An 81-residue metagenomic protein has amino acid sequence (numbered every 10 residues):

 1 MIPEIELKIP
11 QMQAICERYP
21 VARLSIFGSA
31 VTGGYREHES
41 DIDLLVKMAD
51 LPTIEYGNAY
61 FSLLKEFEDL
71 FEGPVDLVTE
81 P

Functional and structural regions predicted by a protein language model:
M1-S25: Helical scaffold of the NTase/Pol beta-like nucleotidyltransferase catalytic core
P3, Y19, Y35-H38, Y60: Short hydrophobic/aromatic-rich motifs at helix boundaries and adjacent loops
P3-K8, K47-P81: Metal-dependent nucleotidyltransferase catalytic core
A14-E17, E37, E68: Generic structural signal for beta-strand residues in well-ordered domains
P20-A22, S40-I42, F71-G73: A generic structural signal for short beta-strands and their flanking turns/coil linkers
S29-G33, P81: Short, solvent-exposed loop/turn elements at beta->coil junctions and helix N-caps that rim active or binding pockets
G33-T53: Catalytic metal-binding acidic patch
